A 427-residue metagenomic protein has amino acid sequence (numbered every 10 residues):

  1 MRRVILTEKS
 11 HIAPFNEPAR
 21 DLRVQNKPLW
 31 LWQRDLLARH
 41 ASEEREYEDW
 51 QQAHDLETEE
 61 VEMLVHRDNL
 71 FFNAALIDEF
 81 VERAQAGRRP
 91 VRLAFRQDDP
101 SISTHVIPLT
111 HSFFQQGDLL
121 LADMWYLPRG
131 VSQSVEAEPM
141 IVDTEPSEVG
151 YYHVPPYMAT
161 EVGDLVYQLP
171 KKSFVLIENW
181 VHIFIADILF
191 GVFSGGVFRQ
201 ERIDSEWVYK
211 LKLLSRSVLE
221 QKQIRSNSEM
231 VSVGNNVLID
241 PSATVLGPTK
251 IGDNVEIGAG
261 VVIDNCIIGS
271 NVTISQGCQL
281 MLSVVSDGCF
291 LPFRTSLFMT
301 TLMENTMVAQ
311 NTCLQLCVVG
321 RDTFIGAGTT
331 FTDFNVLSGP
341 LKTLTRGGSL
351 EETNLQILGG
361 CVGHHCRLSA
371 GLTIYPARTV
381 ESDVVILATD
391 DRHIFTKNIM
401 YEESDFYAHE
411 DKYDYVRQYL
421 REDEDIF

Functional and structural regions predicted by a protein language model:
M1-M230, R378, D383, T389 (+1 more regions): Terminal amphipathic alpha-helical/low-complexity segments used for targeting or macromolecular assembly
H11, F71, V245, I251 (+4 more regions): Surface-exposed, flexible loop/turn segments at secondary-structure boundaries
P18-R20, V24, L37, A41 (+5 more regions): Solvent-exposed, charged interface segments at domain starts and junctions
A19-D21, N26, S228-M230, S242 (+3 more regions): Short basic coil micro-motifs at the edges of alpha-helical modules that engage polyanionic partners
K212-Q223, N227-S228, G252, G269 (+7 more regions): Alpha-helical transmembrane segments forming the membrane-embedded cores of inner-membrane proteins across
R225-N227, V245, V262, C313 (+2 more regions): Short, solvent-exposed loop/turn positions at domain surfaces that link secondary-structure elements or cap domain
V231-S296: Acidic, glycine-rich loop-and-beta core segments that form the ion-binding/anion-interacting portion of active sites
G277, L291-F427: Glycine-rich hexapeptide-repeat left-handed beta-helix
